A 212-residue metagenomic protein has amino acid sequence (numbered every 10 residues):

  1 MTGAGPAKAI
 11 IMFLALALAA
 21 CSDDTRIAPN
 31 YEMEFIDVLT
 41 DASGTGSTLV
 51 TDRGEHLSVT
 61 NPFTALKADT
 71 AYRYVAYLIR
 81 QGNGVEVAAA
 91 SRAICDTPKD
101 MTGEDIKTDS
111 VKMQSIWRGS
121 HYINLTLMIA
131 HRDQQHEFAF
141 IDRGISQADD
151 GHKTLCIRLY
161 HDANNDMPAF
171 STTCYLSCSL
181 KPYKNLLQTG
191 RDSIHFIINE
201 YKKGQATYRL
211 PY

Functional and structural regions predicted by a protein language model:
M1-I10: Bacterial N-terminal signal peptides that target proteins for export
A17-A20: C-terminal motif of bacterial Sec signal peptides marking the signal peptidase cleavage site
D24-T45: Structural detector for short beta-strands of small beta-barrel domains
G54-L66: Beta-strand/loop nucleic-acid-binding surfaces
K67-E86: Flexible glycine-rich surface loops and low-complexity tracts that mediate binding to linear polymers
R80-M101: OB-fold/S1-family single-stranded nucleic acid-binding modules
S115-D162: Short helix-loop boundary/capping segments
D162-D192: Short, solvent-exposed, Trp/other aromatic-anchored flexible loops in extracytoplasmic proteins
